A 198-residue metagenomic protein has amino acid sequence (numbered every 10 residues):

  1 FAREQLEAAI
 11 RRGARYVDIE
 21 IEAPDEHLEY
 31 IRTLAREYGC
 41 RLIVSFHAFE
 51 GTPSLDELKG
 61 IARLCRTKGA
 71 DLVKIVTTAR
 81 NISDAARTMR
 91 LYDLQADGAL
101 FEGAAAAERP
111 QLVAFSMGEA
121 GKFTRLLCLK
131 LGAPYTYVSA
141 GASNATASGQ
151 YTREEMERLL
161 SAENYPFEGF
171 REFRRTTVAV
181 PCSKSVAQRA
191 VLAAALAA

Functional and structural regions predicted by a protein language model:
F1-E26, Y30: Glycine/small-residue-rich loop that forms an oxyanion/phosphate-binding "nest" at active or ligand-binding sites
A2, G60, A187-R189: Short amphipathic beta-strand starts and helix->beta connectors
A14, A70, A194-A197: Long alpha-helical scaffolds
I19, F46, V76, T177-V180: Conserved short-loop catalytic and cofactor-binding motifs
A23-E163: Catalytic alpha/beta core domains of metabolic enzymes, predominantly
E163-A198: Structural preference for solvent-exposed beta-strand-turn elements and adjacent flexible terminal/loop segments within
